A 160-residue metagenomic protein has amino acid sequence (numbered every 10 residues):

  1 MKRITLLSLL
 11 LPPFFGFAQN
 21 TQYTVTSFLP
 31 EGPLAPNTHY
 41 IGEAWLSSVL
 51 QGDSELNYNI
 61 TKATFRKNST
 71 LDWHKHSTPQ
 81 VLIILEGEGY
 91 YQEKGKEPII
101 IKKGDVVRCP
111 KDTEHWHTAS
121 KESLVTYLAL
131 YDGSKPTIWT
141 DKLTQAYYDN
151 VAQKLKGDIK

Functional and structural regions predicted by a protein language model:
M1-Q22: Bacterial Sec-dependent N-terminal signal peptides
F17-N57, I138-K160: A short, N-terminal "cap"/entry segment at the start of jelly-roll beta-barrel domains of the cupin/DSBH fold
N59-H76: Conserved short histidine dyad/triad with adjacent acidic residue
W73, Y91-Q92, E114-S120: Short beta-strand His + acidic residue motifs that chelate non-heme Fe in jelly-roll/DSBH and cupin folds
S77-Y90, K94-G95: Glycine- and acidic-residue-biased ligand/ion/polar-headgroup-sensing regions
G95-D112: Short acidic-glycine-tyrosine-enriched beta hairpin
E122-D141: A short hydrophobic beta-strand segment most commonly corresponding to one strand of the jelly-roll/cupin
